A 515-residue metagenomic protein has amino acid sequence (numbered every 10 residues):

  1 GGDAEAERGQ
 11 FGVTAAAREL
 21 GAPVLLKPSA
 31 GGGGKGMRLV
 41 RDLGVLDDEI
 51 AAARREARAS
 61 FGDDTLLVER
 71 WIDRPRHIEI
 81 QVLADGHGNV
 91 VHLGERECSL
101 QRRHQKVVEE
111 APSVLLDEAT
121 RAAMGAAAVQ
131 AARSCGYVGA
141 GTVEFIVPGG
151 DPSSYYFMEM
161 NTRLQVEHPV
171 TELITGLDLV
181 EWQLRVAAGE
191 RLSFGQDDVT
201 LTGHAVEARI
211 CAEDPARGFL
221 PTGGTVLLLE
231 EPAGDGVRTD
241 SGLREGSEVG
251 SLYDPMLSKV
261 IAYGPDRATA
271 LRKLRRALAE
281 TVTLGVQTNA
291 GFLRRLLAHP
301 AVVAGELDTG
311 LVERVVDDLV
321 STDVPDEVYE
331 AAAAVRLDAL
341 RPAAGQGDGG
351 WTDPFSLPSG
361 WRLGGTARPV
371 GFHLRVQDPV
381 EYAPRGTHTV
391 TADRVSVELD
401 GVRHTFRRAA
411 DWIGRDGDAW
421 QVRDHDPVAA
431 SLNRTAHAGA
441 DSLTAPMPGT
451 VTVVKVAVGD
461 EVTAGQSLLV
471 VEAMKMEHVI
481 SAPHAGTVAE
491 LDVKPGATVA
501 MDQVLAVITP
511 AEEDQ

Functional and structural regions predicted by a protein language model:
G1-V143, V147-H168: N-terminal beta-alpha lobe that positions the nucleotide/phosphoryl donor in ATP/NTP-coupled carboxylate activation
D42, A84-N89, V147-P152, A188 (+4 more regions): Short acidic-glycine loop/turn motifs at beta-strand connectors
L67, Q421-R423, T450, T487: Residues located in well-ordered beta-strands
A128, P169-D393, A464-S467, M501-Q515: Catalytic cores of soluble metabolic enzymes centered on carboxylation/carboxyl-transfer
R403, A409-P446: Catalytic P-loop NTP-binding/switch module of NTPases
L432-Q515: Structured functional modules or segments
